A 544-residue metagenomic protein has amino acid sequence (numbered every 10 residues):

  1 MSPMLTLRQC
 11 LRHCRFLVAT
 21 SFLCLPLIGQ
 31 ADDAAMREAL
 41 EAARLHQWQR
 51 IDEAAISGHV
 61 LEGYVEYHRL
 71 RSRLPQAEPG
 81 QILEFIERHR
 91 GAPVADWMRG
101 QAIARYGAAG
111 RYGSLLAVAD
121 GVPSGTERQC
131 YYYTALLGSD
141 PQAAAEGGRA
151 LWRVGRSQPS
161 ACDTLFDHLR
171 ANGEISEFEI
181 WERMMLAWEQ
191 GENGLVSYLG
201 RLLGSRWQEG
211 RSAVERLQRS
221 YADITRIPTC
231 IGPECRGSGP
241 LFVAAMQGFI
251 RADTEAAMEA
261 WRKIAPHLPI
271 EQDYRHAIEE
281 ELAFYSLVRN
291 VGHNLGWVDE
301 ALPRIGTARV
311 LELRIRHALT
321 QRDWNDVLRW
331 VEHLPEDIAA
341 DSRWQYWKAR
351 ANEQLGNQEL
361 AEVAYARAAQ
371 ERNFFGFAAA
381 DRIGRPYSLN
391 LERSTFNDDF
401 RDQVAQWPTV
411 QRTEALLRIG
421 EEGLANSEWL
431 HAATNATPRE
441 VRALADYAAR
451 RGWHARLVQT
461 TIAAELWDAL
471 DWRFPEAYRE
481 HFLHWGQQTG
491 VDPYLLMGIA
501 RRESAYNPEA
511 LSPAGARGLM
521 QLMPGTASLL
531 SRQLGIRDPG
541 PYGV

Functional and structural regions predicted by a protein language model:
C14-P26: Bacterial N-terminal signal peptides
Q30-A35, S57-Y64, Q76-A77, R90-R99 (+18 more regions): Generic helix N-cap/helix-start motif at coil->alpha-helix transitions
Q30-L74, L389-V410, R418: N-terminal leader/linker segments that initiate helical-solenoid repeat arrays
W48-E53, E78-E87, Y112-G121, A143-V154 (+12 more regions): Alpha-helical repeat scaffolds
Y67, E259, K263, G296-P303 (+3 more regions): Catalytic glycan-binding domains that act on GlcNAc-containing polysaccharides
R69-R71, I86-E87, R99-A104, E279-R289 (+1 more regions): Alpha-helical adaptor scaffolds
